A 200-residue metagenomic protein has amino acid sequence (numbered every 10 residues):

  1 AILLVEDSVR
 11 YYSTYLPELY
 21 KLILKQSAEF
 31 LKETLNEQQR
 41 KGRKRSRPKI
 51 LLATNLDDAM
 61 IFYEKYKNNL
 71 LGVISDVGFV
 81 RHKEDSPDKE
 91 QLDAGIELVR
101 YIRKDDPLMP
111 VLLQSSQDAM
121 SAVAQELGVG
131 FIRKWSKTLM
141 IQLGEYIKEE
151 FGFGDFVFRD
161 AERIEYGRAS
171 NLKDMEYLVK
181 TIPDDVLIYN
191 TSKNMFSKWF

Functional and structural regions predicted by a protein language model:
A1-R10, Y15-R40, I50-L52: Conserved acidic segment of CheY-like receiver
S8-Y12, D57-D58, G78-D85, Q117-M120 (+1 more regions): Short acidic, S/G/P-rich loop/turn micro-motifs used as interaction or catalytic elements
E18-L22, E90, L127-F131: Short secondary-structure boundary/capping segments
F30-G72, F79-H82: Acidic, metal-coordinating helix/loop segments flanking the phosphotransfer/catalytic sites of two-component signaling
A59-K65, Y101, Q142, Y146: CheY-like receiver
I61, H82-L108: Short amphipathic alpha-helix used as the core "switch/output" element in two-component signaling
V73-S75, I96-M120, I132: A short, hydrophobic beta-strand element within the central beta-sheet of small alpha/beta folds
S116-F200: Long, compositionally biased intrinsically disordered regulatory segments in eukaryotic proteins
